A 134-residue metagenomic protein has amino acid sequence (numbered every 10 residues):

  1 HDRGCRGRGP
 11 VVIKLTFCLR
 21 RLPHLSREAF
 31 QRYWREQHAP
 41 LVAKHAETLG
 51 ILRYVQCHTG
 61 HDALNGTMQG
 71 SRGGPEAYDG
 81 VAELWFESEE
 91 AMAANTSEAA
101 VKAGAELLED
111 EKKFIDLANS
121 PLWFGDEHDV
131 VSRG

Functional and structural regions predicted by a protein language model:
H1-V11: Short, Lys/Arg-enriched N-terminal segments with co-localized hydrophobic residues within the first ~10-30 amino acids
V11-G134: Macromolecular interaction modules
